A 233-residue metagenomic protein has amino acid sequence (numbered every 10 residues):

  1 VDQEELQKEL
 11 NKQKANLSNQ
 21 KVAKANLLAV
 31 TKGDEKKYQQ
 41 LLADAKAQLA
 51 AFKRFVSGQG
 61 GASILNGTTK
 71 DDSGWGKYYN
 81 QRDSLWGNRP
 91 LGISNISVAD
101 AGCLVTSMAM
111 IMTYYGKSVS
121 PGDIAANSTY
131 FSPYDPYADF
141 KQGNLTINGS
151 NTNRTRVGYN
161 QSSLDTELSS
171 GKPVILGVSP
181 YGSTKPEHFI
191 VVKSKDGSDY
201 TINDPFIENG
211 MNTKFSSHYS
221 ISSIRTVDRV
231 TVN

Functional and structural regions predicted by a protein language model:
V1-K70: Alpha-helical oligomerization segments with coiled-coil/rod-like character
E9, N19-A23, V30, D44 (+4 more regions): Extracytoplasmic/periplasmic, Sec-exported soluble proteins
N16, L27, K37, S118 (+2 more regions): A general structural signal for well-ordered secondary-structure junctions
K36, C103, D196: Functionally engaged cysteine thiol sites
L41-P136: Active-site-adjacent structural segments surrounding the nucleophilic cysteine of cysteine proteases and isopeptidases
P121-V230: Conserved active-site-adjacent core of cysteine acyl-enzyme catalytic domains
